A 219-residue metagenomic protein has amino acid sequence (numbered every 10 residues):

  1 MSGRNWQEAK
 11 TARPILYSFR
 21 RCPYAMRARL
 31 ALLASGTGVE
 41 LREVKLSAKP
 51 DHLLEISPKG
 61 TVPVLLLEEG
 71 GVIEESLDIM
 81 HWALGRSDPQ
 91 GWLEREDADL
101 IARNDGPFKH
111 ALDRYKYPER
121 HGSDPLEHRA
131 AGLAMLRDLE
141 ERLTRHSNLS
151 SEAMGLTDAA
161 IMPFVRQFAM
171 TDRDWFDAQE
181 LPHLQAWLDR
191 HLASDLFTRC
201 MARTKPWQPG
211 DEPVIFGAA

Functional and structural regions predicted by a protein language model:
M1-L136, E140, T144-S147: GST-like domain detector, emphasizing the conserved glutathione-binding G-site in the N-terminal thioredoxin-like
A31, F176, S194-F197, T204: A structural signal for the main folded, soluble domain(s) of proteins
Q90-G91, W175-E180: Structural helix-adjacent loops and short alpha-helical linkers that scaffold large soluble proteins
E127-M135, Q179-A193: Extended, well-ordered alpha-helical scaffold segments
R137-R142, M162-A169, H191: Catalytic cores of nucleotide-enabled group-transfer and carboxylate-activating enzymes in metabolic and assembly-line
E141-E152, L196-C200: Surface-exposed helix-capping loop/turn segments at secondary-structure junctions
L149-D174: GST superfamily/GST-like fold recognition
T204-A219: Acidic/histidine-enriched, glycine/proline-rich intrinsically disordered or flexible terminal extensions
